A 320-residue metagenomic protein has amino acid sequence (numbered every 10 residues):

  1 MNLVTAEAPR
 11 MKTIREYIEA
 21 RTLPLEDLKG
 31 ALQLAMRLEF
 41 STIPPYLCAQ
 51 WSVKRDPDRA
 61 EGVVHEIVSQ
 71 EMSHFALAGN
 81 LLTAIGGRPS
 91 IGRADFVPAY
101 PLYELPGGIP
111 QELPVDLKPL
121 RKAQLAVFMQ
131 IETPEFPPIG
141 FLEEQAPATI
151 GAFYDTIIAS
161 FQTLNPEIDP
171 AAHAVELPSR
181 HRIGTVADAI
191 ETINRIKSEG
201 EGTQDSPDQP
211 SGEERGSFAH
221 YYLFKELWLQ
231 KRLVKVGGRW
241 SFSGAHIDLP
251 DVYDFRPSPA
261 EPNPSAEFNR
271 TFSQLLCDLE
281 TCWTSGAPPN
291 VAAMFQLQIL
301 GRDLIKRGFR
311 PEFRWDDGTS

Functional and structural regions predicted by a protein language model:
N2-S320: Non-heme di-metal
